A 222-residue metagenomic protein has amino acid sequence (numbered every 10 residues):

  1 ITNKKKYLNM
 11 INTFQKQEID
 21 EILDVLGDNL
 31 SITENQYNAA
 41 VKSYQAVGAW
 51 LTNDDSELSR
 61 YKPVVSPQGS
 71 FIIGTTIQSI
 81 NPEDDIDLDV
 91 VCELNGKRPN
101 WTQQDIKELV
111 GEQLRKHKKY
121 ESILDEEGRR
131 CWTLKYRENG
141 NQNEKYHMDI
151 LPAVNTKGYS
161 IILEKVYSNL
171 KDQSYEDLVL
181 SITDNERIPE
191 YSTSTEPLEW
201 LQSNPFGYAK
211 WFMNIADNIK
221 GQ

Functional and structural regions predicted by a protein language model:
I1-D85, G96-I106, C131: N-terminal regions immediately upstream of nucleotidyltransferase
L51-D55, I73, Q104-L201, G207 (+2 more regions): Conserved catalytic core of two-metal-ion nucleotidyltransferases
I86-L88, Y146: Short glycine-/polar-rich loops that comprise or flank the Walker A/P-loop and associated switch/sensor motifs
V91-E93: Long, well-ordered hydrophobic secondary-structure segments characteristic of membrane-embedded and membrane-proximal
K220-Q222: A conserved active-site cap/scaffold subdomain adjacent to cofactor or substrate pockets
